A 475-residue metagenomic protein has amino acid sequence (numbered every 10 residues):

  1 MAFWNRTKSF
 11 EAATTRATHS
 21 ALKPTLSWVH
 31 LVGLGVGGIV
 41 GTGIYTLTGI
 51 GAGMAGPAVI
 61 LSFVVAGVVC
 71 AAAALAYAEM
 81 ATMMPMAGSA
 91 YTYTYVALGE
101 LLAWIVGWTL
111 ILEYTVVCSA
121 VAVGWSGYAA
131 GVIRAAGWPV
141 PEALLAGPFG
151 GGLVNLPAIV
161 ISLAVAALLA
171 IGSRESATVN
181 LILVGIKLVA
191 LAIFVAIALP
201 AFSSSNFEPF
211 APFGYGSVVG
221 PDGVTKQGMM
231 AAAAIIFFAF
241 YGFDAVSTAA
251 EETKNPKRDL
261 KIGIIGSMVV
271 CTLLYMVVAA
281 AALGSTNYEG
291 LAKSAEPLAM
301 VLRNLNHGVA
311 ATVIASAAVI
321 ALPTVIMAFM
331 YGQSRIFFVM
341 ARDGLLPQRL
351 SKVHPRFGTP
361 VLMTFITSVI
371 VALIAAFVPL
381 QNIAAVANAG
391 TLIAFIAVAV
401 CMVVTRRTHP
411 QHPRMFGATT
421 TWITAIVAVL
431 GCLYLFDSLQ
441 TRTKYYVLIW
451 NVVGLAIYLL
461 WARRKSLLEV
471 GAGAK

Functional and structural regions predicted by a protein language model:
M1-T46, G53-P57, A71-A78, M84-A87 (+5 more regions): Membrane-interface "cap" regions at the ends of multi-pass membrane proteins
T15-L22, V59-I60, G137-L156, I182-S316 (+1 more regions): Helix-loop-helix junctions that connect adjacent transmembrane segments in multi-pass membrane transporters
K23, G151-I159, K254-Y275, A292 (+3 more regions): Loop-to-transmembrane helix boundary motifs in multi-pass membrane proteins
K23, T46-F149, Q227, S267-V270 (+2 more regions): Extracellular loop-to-transmembrane helix junctions
Y45, M86, T109-G124, I235-T253 (+3 more regions): Membrane-helix boundary/coupling elements in multi-pass transport proteins
G49-I60, L110, V121-G127, E142-G150 (+6 more regions): Transmembrane helix-loop boundary segments of multi-pass membrane transporters
S126, L153-F207, I264-M268, A387-A397 (+2 more regions): Membrane-interface loop-to-helix entry segments
G150-V154, V165, R349-V361, F395-K444 (+1 more regions): C-terminal membrane-solvent junction of multi-pass transporters and transport-like membrane proteins
